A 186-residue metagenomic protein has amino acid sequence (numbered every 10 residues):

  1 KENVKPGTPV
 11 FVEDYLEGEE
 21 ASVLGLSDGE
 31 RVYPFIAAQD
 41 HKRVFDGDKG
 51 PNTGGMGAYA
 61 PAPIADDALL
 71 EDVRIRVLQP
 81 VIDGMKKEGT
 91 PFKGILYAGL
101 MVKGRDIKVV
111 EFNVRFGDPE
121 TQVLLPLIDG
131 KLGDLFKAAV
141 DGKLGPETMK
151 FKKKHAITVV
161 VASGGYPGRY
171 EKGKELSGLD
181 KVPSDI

Functional and structural regions predicted by a protein language model:
K1-T121: Internal nucleotide-binding/catalytic subdomain
R74-L96, N113-D185: Active-site "cap" helix and flanking loop/linker of ATP-utilizing ligase/carboxylase catalytic domains
